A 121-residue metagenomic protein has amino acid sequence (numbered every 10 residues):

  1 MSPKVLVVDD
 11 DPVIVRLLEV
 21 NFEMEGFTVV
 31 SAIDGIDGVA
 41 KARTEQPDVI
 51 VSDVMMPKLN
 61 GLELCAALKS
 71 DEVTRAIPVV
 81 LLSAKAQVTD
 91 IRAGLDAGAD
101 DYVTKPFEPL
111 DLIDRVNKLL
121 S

Functional and structural regions predicted by a protein language model:
R16-M24: Charged docking surfaces used in two-component/phosphorelay signaling
G26-I33, K41: Short hydrophobic/Thr-rich beta-strand motif most characteristic of the beta2 strand and flanking loop of CheY-like
E45-V51: Active-site beta3 strand of CheY-like receiver
M56: Receiver (REC) domain active-site loop signature in two-component systems and cognate sites in sensor histidine kinases
F107-V116: C-terminal output helix
